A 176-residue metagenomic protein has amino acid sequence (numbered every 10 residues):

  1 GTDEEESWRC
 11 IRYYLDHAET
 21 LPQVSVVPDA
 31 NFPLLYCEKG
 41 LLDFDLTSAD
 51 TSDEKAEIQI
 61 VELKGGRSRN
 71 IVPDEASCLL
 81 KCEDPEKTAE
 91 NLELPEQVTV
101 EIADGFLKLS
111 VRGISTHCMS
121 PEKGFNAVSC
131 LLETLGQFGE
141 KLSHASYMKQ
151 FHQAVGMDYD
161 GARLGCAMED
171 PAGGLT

Functional and structural regions predicted by a protein language model:
G1-T51, M157-L175: Acidic/histidine-rich catalytic neighborhood of metal-dependent amide-processing enzymes
A49-T176: Metal-dependent amide/peptide-bond hydrolase catalytic core, centered on the "pita-bread" metallohydrolase fold
